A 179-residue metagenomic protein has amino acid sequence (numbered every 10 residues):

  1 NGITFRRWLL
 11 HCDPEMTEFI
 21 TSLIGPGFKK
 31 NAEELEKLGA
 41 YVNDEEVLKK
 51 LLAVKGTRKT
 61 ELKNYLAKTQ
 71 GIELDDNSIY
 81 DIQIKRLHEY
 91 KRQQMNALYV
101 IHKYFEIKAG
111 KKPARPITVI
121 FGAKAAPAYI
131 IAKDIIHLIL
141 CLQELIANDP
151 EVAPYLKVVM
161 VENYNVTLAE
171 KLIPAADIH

Functional and structural regions predicted by a protein language model:
N1-H179: Catalytic cores of carbohydrate-active enzymes across secretory and cytosolic contexts
